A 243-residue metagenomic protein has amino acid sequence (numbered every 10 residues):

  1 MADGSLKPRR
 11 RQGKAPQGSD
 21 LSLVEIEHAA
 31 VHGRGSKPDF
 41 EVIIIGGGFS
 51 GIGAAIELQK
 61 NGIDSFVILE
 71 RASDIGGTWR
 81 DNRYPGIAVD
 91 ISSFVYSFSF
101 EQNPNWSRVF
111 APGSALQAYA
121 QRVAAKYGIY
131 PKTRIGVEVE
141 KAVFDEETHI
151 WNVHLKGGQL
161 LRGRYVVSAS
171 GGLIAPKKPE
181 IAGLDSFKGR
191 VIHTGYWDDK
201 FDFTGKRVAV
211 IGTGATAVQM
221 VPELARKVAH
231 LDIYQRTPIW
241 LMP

Functional and structural regions predicted by a protein language model:
M1-V42, K60-D64, Y84, V89 (+3 more regions): Extreme N-terminal leader/targeting segments of oxidoreductases
I26, E146, F201-F203: Structural motif
H32-F49, G53-D74, L161, S168-P243: Rossmann-like dinucleotide-binding core of oxidoreductases
F49, W79-R80, W106, E140-H154 (+5 more regions): Tryptophan-centric aromatic hotspots in well-structured domains and transmembrane helices
Q59, R80, A125: Short polybasic/polar patches that bind polyanions
R80-Y119, P238-P243: Glycine-rich active-site loop/strand segments that organize a redox cofactor
V95, T133-R134, G189-I192: Conserved beta-strand scaffold positions in the cores of enzyme catalytic domains, especially in NTP/NDP-utilizing
S107-I174: Feature captures the FAD/FMN-dependent oxidoreductase FAD-binding
